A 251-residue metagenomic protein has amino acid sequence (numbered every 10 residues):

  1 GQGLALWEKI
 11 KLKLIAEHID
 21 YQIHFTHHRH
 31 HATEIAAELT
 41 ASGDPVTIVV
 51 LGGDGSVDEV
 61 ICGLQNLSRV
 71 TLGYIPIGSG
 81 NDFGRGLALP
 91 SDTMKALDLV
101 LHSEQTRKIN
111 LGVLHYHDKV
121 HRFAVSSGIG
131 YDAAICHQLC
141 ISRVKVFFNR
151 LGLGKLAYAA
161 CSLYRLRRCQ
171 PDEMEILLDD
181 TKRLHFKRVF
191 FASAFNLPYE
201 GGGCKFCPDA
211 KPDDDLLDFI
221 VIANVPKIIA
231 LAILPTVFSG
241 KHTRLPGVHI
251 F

Functional and structural regions predicted by a protein language model:
G1-I48, C62, K95-L97, Q105: ATP/NTP phosphate-donor binding region
G3-L4, L178-F186, K205-F251: ATP/nucleoside-binding phosphotransfer catalytic cores, i.e., glycine-rich phosphate-binding loops
E17, N66-G73, I77-F190: Catalytic core of DAGKc-family lipid kinases
H24-T26, V50-G52, G73-I75: Structural motif
S56-S68: Short Gly/Thr/Asp-enriched flexible loops that form oxyanion-binding sites at enzyme active sites
E59-I61, G84-G86, A134, G203-C204 (+1 more regions): Short glycine-/acidic-enriched loop or helix-start segments at secondary-structure transitions that form or flank
G128, D132, F191-C207: Glycine-rich phosphate/pyrophosphate-binding beta-alpha loops
